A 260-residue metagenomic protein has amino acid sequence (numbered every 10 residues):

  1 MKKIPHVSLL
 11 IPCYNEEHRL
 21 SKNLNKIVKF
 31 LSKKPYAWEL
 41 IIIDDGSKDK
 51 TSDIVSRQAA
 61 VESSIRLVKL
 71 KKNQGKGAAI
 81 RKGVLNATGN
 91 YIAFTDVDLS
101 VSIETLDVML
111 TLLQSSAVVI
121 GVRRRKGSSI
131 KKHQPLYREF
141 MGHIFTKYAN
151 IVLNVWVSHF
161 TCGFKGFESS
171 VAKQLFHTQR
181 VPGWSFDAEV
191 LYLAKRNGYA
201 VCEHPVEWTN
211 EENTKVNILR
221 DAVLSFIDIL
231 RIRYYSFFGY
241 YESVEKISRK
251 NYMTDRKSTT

Functional and structural regions predicted by a protein language model:
M1-H6, K147, N154-V155, T178-T260: Hydrophobic helical membrane-anchoring modules
M1-K29, Y36: N-proximal low-complexity "stem/linker" segments adjacent to membrane-targeting elements
P5-V7, V28-I41, K50, S63-R66: Short loop->beta transition adjacent to catalytic acidic/histidine clusters or analogous donor-positioning motifs
H18-K22, D49-Q58: Acidic helix N-cap motif at the loop->helix transition within catalytic regions of sugar-transfer enzymes
W38, S52-N86: Conserved donor nucleotide-binding strand/loop of the catalytic core
D44-D53, L99: A conserved acidic beta->alpha catalytic loop
L70-N86, Y91, I103-W184, E211-R220: Acceptor/aglycone-binding surface of glycosyltransferases and processive sugar-polymer synthases
